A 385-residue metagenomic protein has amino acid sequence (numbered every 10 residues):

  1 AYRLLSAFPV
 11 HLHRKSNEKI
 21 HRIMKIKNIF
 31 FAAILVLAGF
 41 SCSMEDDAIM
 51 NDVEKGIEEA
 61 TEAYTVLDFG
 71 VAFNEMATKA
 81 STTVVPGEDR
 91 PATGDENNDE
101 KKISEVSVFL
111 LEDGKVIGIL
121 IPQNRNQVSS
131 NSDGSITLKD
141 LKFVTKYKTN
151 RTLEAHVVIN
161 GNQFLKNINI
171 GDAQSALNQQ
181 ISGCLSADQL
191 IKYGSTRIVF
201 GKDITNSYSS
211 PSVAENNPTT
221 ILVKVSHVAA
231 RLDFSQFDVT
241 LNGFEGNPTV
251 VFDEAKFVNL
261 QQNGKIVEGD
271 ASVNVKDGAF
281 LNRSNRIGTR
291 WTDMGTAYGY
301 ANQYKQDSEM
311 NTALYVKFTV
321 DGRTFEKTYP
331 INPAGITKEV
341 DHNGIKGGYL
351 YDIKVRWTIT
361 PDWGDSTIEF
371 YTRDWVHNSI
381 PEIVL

Functional and structural regions predicted by a protein language model:
A1-V53: Bacterial Sec-dependent N-terminal signal peptides
G39-G70, F234, G348, E382-I383: Bacterial Sec-dependent N-terminal signal peptides
E58-D89, A229-D233: Contiguous beta-strand segments within globular domains
A77, R90-I170, R231-G347, H377-L385: Tryptophan-paired
R125-V128, F164-T219, F325-G347, D352: Structured interaction patches on ligand/partner-binding surfaces of diverse proteins
G134-I136, T219-V223: Short strand-edge motifs at loop-to-beta-strand transitions and within beta-strands of extracellular beta-rich domains
T196-T205, S209-N217, V225-V251: Secondary-structure boundary elements
H342-L385: Hydrophobic, glycine-enriched assembly/anchoring segments
